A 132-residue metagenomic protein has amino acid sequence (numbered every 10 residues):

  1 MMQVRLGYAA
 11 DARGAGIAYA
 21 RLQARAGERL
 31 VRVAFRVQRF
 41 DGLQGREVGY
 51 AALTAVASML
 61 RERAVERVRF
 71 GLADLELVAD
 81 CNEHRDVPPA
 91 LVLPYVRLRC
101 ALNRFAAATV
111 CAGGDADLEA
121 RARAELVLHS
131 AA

Functional and structural regions predicted by a protein language model:
M1, V48-Y50, P88-L91: A short linear-motif detector with a strong N-terminal bias
M1-E47: RNase H-like nuclease fold core
V4, A20, E62, A120-A122: Short, intrinsically disordered low-complexity segments
R5, R69, T109-V110: Ser/Thr- (and often Asn-) enriched beta-sheet segments in non-cytosolic proteins
G7-G14, A51-S58, N82: Short, mixed-charge, low-aromatic patches
G14-G16, A73, L77-A132: C-terminal functional segments of enzyme domains
R32-F70: Acidic helix/loop or adjacent segment enriched in Glu/Asp that either coordinates divalent metal
